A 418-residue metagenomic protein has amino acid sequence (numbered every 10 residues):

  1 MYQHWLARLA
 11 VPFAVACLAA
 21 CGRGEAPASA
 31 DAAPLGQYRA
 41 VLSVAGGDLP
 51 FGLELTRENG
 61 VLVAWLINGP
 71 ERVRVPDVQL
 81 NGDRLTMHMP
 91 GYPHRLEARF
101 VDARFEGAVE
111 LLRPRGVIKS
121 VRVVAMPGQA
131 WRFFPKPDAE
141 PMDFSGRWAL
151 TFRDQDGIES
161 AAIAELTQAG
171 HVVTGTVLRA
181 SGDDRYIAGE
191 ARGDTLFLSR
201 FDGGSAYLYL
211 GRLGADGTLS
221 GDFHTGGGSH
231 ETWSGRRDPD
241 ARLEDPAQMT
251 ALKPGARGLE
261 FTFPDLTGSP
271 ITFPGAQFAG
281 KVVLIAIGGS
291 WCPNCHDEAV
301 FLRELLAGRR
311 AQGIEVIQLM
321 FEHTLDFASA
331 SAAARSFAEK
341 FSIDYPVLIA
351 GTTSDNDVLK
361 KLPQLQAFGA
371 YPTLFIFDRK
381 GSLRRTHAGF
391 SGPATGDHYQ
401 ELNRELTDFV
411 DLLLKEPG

Functional and structural regions predicted by a protein language model:
L18-A20: C-terminal motif of bacterial Sec signal peptides marking the signal peptidase cleavage site
G22-G24: Bacterial signal peptide processing site
S29-F100, V109, F133-P135, M142-G214: Central antiparallel beta-sheet cores of small beta-barrel/beta-sandwich binding domains
D238-G275, A350: N-terminal "domain-start" segment that seeds a small globular fold
T272-H296, L302, V316: Short active-site neighborhood of thiol/selenol oxidoreductases, capturing the structured segment around
D297-S342, S354-L359: Structural microenvironment flanking redox-active thiols in thiol-disulfide oxidoreductases
S342-P346, L362-F375: Structural micro-motif
A370-G418: Thiol-/selenol-based redox modules, centered on thioredoxin-like and closely related oxidoreductase domains
